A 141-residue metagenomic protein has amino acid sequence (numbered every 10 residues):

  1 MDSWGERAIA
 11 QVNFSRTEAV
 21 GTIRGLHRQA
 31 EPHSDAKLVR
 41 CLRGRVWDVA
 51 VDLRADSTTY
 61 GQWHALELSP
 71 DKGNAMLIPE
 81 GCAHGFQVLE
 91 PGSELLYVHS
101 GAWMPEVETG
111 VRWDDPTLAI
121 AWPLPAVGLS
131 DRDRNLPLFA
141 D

Functional and structural regions predicted by a protein language model:
M1-N74, G92, Y97-D141: Non-catalytic, conserved peripheral segments adjacent to functional cores
M76, H84-L89: Short beta-strand His + acidic residue motifs that chelate non-heme Fe in jelly-roll/DSBH and cupin folds
